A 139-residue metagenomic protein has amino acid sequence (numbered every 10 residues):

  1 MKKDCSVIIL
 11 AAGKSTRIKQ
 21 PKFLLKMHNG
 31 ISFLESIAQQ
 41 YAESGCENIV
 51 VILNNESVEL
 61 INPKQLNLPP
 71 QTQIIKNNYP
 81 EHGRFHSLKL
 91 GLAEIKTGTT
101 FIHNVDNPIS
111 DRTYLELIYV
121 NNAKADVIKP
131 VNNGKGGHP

Functional and structural regions predicted by a protein language model:
M1, L68, N121-A123: Short, structurally constrained coil/turn elements that cap an alpha-helix or connect an alpha-helix to the following
K2-V58: N-terminal glycine-rich phosphate-binding loop and ensuing alpha1 helix
T16, Y41, N67, Y119-V120: Structural motif
I18-K19, L60, F85, D111: Generic domain-boundary/flexible-linker signal
Q20-F23, A38, N62-Q65, T113-E116: Short amphipathic alpha-helical segments
L34-G98: Conserved N-terminal catalytic core of the sugar/cofactor nucleotidyltransferase
N77, E81-P139: Conserved beta-loop-beta/alpha segment of the NTase-like Rossmann-fold superfamily that binds/positions NTPs
